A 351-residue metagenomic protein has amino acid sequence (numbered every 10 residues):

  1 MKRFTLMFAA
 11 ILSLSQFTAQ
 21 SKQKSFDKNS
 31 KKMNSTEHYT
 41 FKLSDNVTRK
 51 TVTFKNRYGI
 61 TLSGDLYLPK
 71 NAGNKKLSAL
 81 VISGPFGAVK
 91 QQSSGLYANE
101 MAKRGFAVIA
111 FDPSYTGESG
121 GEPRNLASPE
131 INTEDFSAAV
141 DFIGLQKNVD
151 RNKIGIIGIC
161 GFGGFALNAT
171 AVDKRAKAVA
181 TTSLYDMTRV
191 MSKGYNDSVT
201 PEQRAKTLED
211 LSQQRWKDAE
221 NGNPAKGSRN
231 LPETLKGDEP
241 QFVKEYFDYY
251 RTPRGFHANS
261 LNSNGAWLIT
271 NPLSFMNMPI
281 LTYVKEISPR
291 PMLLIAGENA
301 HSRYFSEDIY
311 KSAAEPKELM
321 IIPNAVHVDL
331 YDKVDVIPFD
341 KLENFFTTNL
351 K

Functional and structural regions predicted by a protein language model:
N29-K75: N-terminal cap/lid segment of alpha/beta-hydrolase-fold proteins
K75-P85: Short beta-strand element of the alpha/beta-hydrolase
G87-N99, P113: The serine-hydrolase catalytic nucleophile loop
E100-E118: Conserved alpha/beta-hydrolase
L126-K147: Alpha/beta-hydrolase active-site loop
L167-Y249: Alpha/beta-hydrolase-fold enzymes
L294-A296: Short beta-strand/loop motif that positions the catalytic acidic residue of the alpha/beta-hydrolase fold
A325-V336: Catalytic histidine-centered segment of alpha/beta-hydrolase-like enzymes
